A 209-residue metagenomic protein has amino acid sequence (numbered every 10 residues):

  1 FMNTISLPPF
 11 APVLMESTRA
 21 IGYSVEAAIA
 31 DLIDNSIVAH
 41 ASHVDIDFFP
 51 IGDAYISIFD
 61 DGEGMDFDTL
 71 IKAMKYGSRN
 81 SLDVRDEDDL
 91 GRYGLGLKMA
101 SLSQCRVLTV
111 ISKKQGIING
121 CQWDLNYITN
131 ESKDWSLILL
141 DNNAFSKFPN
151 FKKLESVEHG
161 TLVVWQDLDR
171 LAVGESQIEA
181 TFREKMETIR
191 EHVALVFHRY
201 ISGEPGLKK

Functional and structural regions predicted by a protein language model:
F1-G52, D68-I71: Bergerat-fold GHKL ATPase/HATPase_c domain
V38, S42, K75, R79-D83: Conserved helix-loop functional segments at active or binding sites
V38-A39, E63-M65, M99: Residues immediately C-terminal
A54-I56, T161: Short beta-strand element(s) in the Bergerat
D60: Acidic ATP/Mg2+-coordinating residue in the GHKL
M65-R79: Short conserved segment of the HATPase_c
D83-K209: GHKL-type ATPase core
